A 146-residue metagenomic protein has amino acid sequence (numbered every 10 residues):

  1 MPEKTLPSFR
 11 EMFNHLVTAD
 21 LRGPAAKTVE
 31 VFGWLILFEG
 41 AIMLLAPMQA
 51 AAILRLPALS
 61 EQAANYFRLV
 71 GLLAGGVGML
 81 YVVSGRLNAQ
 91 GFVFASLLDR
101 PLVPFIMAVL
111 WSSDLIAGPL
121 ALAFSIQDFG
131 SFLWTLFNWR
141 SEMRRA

Functional and structural regions predicted by a protein language model:
M1-G23: Short, Lys/Arg-rich, polar N-terminal cytosolic tail immediately upstream of the first transmembrane signal-anchor
D20-W34: Interfacial segments of alpha-helical transmembrane regions
V31-L44, Q62-G85, L97-P101, F105: Core segments of alpha-helical transmembrane spans in multipass integral membrane proteins
F38, F105-V109, G130-L133: Transmembrane-helix signature of multi-pass solute transporters
M48-S60: Membrane-interface helix termini and inter-helical loops of multi-pass transporters
P57-Q62, G91-S96, G118-Q127: Non-cytosolic membrane-interface motifs at loop->transmembrane helix junctions
R86-L87, F92, F105-A123, R140: Membrane-helix boundary connector in multi-pass membrane proteins
I126-A146: Membrane-water interface at the C-terminal end of transmembrane alpha helices
